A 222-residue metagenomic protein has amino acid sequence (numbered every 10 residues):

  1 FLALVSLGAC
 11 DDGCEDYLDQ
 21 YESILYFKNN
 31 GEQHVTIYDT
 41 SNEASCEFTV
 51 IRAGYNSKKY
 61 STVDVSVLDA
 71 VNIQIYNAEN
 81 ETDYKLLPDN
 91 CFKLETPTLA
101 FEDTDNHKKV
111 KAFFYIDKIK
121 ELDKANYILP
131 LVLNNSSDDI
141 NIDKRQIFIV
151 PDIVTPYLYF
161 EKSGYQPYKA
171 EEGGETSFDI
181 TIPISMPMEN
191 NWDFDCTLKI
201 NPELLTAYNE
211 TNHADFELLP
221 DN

Functional and structural regions predicted by a protein language model:
L4-T40, R145-V150: Bacterial Sec-dependent N-terminal signal peptides
H34-E43, P167-T176: Short, solvent-exposed loop/linker segments at the N-terminal edge of repeated beta-sheet extracellular domains
G54-Y60, Q74-Y76, L122, S185-T197 (+2 more regions): A short beta-turn/strand-edge loop motif at beta-sheet boundaries
S61-V71, E79, P130-L131, F194-P202: Short, well-ordered beta-strand segments
Q74-T98, Y208-N222: Short beta-strand and strand-turn-strand segments in soluble, beta-rich domains
P97, E102-N106, V110-K120: Short, hydrophobic beta-strand segments
K118-I128: Short glycine/proline/serine/threonine-rich loop/turn segments at secondary-structure transition edges
E121, S136-V150: Beta-sandwich strand segments
